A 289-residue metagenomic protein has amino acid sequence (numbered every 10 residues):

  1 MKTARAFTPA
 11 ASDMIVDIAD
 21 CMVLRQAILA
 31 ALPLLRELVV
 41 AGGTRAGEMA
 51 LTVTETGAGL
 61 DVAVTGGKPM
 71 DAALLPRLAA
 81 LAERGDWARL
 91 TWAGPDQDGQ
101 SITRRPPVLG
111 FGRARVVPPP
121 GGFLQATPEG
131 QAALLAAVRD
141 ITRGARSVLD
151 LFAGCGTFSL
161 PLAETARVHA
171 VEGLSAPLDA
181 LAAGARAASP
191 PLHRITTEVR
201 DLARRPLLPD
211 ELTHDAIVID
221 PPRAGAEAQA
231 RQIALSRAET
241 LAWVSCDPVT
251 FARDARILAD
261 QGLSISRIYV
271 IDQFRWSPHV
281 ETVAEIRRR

Functional and structural regions predicted by a protein language model:
M1-E48: Extended interfacial segments that mediate partner engagement and assembly in macromolecular machines
M1-T3, A10-S12, T56-A58, P95-Q97 (+1 more regions): Short acidic-glycine loop/turn motifs at beta-strand connectors
A6, A50-T52, V108, R115: Short, surface-exposed charged micro-motifs
D13-I18, L60-A63, P118: Short small-residue beta-strand/loop micro-motif enriched in glycine and branched aliphatics
C21, A63-A72: A short interface-forming secondary-structure element
Q26-I28, L51-E55, L149-D150, C155: Feature of Fe-S/electron-transfer and energy-metabolism proteins that preferentially highlights extended coupling
A46-E55, L90-T91: A short glycine-rich, hydrophobically flanked beta-strand micro-motif that places a catalytic Asp/Glu for divalent metal
P69-R289: Rossmann-like S-adenosyl-L-methionine
